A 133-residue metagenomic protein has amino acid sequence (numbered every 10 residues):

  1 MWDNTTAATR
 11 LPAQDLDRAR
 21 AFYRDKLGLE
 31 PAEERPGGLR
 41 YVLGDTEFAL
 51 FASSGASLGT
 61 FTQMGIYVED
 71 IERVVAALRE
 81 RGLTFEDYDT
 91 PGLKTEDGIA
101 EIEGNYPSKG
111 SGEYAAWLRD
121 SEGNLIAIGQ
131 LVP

Functional and structural regions predicted by a protein language model:
M1-D17, E47, F61-M64, G129-P133: N-terminal beta-strand motif that seeds the catalytic metal site of vicinal oxygen chelate
M1-W2, I66, V75-A76, R81-P133: Vicinal oxygen chelate
D15-L16, V68-E72: Helix N-cap motif at beta-to-alpha junctions
D17-E30: Amphipathic alpha-helical segments
L29-E69, F85-D87, E103-G104, G110-S111 (+1 more regions): Conserved short beta-strand elements that form part of the metal-binding/catalytic scaffold of enzyme active sites
